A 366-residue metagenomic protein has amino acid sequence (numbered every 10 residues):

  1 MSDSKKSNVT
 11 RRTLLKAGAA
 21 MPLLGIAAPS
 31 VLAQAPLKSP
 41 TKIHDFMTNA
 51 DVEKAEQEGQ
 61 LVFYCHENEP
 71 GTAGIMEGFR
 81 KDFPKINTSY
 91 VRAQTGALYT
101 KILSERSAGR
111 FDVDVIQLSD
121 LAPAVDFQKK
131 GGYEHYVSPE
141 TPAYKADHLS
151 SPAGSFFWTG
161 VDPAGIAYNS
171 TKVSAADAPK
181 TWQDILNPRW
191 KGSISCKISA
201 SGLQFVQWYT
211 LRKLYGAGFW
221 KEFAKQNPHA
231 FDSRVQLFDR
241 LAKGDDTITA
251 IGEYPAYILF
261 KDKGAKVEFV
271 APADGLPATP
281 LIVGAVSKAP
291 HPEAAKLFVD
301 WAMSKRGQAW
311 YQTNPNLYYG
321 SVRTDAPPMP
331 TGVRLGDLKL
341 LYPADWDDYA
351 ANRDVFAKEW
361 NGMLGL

Functional and structural regions predicted by a protein language model:
M1-P29: N-terminal secretory signal peptides
A33-Q34, K38-V62, N187-R189: Immediate post-signal peptide segment of exported/extracytoplasmic ligand-binding proteins
V62-E77, T88-L103, F111-D245: Extracytoplasmic ligand-binding site segments that recognize negatively charged/polar headgroups
A122-D126, T247-K266: A ligand-binding cleft/hinge motif common to bilobed small-molecule-binding domains
A146, V161-D162, K221-A224, A230-F231 (+2 more regions): Periplasmic-binding protein-like
G165-K172, T210, T279-H291, W310-Y311: A bilobed periplasmic-binding-protein/Venus flytrap-type ligand-binding module shared by bacterial periplasmic
W190-A200, A302-D325: Periplasmic-binding protein-like
A309-L366: C-terminal capping/gating helix-and-loop segments adjacent to ligand/active sites or protein-protein/ligand interfaces
